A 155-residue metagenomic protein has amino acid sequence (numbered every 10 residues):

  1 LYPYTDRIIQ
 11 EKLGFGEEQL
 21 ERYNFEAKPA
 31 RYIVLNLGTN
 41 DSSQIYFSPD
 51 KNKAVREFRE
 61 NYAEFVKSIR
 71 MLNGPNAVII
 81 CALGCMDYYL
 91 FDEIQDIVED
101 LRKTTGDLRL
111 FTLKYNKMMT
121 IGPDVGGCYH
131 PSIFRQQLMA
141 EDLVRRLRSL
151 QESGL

Functional and structural regions predicted by a protein language model:
L1, S43, G84-L155: Catalytic His-Asp segment of secreted/periplasmic serine-dependent ester chemistry enzymes
L1-R56, C85-F91, H130: Conserved SGNH/GDSL esterase-like catalytic core that processes O-acyl groups on lipids and polysaccharides
K12, K28, K51-K53, K67 (+2 more regions): Context-gated lysine
Q19-E21, Y62, V66, M139 (+2 more regions): Generic hydrophobic alpha-helical segments
Q19-K28, K67-N73, S149-L155: Surface-exposed acidic, glycine-flexible loop patches that form ligand/cofactor-binding and adhesion interfaces
K28-I33, G74-I79, G106-F111: Loop/turn elements at helix/coil->beta-strand transitions in domains of secreted/extracellular proteins
N36-D41, V66-D96: Active-site segments of SGNH/GDSL-like serine hydrolases that catalyze O-acetyl group transfer/hydrolysis on lipids
S43-I69, G74-P75: A beta-strand-loop signature enriched in Asp, Gly, Thr, and Trp that corresponds to the sialidase/neuraminidase Asp-box
